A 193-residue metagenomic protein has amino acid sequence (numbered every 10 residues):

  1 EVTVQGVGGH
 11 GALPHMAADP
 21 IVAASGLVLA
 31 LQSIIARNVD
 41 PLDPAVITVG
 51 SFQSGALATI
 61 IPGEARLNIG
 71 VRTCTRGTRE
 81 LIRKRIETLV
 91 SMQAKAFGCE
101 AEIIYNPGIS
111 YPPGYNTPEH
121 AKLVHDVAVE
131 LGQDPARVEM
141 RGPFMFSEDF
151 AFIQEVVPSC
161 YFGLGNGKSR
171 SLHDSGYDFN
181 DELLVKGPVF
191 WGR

Functional and structural regions predicted by a protein language model:
E1-L29, S33, L42: Fold-level recognition of mixed alpha/beta catalytic cores in primary-metabolism enzymes, strongest
S25-R193: Metal-dependent amide/peptide-bond hydrolase catalytic core, centered on the "pita-bread" metallohydrolase fold
